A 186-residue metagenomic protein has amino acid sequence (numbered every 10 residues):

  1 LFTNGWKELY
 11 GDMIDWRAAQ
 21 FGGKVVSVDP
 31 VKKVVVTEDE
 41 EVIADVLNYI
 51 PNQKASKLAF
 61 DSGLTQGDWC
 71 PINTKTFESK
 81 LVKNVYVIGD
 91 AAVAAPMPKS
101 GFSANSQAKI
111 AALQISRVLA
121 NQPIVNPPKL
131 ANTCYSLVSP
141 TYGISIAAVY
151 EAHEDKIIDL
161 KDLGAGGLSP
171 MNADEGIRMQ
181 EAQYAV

Functional and structural regions predicted by a protein language model:
L1-D68: A Rossmann-like FAD-binding core segment of flavoenzymes
N4, L64, S103, A152-H153: Short, solvent-exposed amphipathic alpha-helical segments in soluble enzyme and RNA/protein-processing domains
V31, Q66, L81, L130-N132: A generic structural signal for well-ordered coil/turn residues at beta-strand boundaries that shape enzyme active-site
E40-K109: FAD-site-proximal beta/loop scaffold in flavoenzymes
D68-Y86, V138-I158: FAD-binding beta-loop-beta segment adjacent to the flavin cofactor pocket
A91-N132, S136-V138, A147: A conserved FAD-binding loop/helix module that cradles the flavin
S145-V186: C-terminal auxiliary extensions adjacent to catalytic cores
